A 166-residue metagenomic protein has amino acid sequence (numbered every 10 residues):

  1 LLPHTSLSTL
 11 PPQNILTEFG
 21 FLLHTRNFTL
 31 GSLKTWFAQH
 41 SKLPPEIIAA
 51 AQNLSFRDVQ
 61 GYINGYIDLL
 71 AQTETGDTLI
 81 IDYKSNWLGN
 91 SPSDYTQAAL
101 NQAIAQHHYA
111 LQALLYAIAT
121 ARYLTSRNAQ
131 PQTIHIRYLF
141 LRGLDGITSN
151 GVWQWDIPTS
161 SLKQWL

Functional and structural regions predicted by a protein language model:
L1-L166: Structural signature of nuclease core domains in nucleic-acid processing machines
